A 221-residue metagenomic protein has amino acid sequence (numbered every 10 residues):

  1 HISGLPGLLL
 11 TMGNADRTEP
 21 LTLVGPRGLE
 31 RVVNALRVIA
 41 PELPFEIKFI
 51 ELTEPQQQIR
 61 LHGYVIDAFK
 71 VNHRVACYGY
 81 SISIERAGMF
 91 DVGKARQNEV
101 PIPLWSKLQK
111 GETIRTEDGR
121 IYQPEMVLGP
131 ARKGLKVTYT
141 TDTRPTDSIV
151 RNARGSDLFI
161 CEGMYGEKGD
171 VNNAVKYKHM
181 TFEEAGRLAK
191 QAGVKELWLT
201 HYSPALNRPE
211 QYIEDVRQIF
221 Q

Functional and structural regions predicted by a protein language model:
H1, V24-P26, T138-T143, I160-E162 (+1 more regions): Active-site neighborhood of phospho(di)ester-bond hydrolases with catalytic His/Asp-centered motifs
H1-N14: Di-metal (Zn2+ and/or Mg2+/Mn2+) metal-binding site signature of metallo-dependent hydrolases with the MBL/beta-CASP
L5-L8, V33-L36, I149, V216: Hydrophobic packing residues within well-ordered alpha-helices of enzyme cores
T18-T22, L135-V137: Short active-site oxyanion
T22, E46-K48, V65, Q221: Conserved beta-strand segments of alpha/beta enzyme cores
A40-L52: A glycine-rich helix N-cap at a beta->alpha junction
L52-Q56, T146-Q221: Binuclear metal-ion centers of metallo-dependent hydrolases, dominated by the metallo-beta-lactamase
Y64-Y139, T143-N152, L158-I160: Active-site-proximal loop/helix segment associated with metal-binding centers of metalloenzymes
